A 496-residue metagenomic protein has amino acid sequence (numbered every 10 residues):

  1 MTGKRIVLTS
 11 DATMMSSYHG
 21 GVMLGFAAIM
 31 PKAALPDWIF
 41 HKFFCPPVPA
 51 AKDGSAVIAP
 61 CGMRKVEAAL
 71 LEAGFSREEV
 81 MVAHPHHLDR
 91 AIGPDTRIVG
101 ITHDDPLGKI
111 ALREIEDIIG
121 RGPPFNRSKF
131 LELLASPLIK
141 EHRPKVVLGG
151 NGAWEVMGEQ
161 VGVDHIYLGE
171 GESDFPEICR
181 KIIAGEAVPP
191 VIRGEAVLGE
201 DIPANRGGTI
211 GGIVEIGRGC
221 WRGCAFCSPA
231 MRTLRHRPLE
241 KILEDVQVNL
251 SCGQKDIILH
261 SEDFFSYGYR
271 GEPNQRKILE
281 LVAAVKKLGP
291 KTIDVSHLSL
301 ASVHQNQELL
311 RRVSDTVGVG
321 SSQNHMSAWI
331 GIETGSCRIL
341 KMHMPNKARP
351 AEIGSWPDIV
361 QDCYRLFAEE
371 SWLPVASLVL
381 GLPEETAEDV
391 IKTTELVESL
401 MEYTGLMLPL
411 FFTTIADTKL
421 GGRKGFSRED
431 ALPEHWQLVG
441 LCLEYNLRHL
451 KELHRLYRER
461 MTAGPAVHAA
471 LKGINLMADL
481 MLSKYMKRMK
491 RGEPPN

Functional and structural regions predicted by a protein language model:
T2-W38, K52, E79, I92-P94 (+2 more regions): Radical SAM enzyme core and accessory elements
K4, L8-A34, H41-S251: Acidic, low-complexity intrinsically disordered segments
L8, V248-L373, L380-L382: Conserved SAM/AdoMet-binding glycine-rich loop
H19-M23, P46-V57, G108-R127, D263-R276 (+3 more regions): Short, flexible/disordered intra-domain loops and linkers
V66-E78, L133-V146, G162, S251-C252 (+5 more regions): A structural motif corresponding to the C-terminal end of an alpha-helix and its immediate exit/capping segment
V99, L107-A111, E155, L259-G271 (+4 more regions): Flexible glycine/acidic-rich beta-alpha junction loops that bind and position SAM and/or redox cofactors in anaerobic
F130-L131, F175, L239-I242, Q275-I278 (+3 more regions): Aromatic/hydrophobic pocket-lining residues that form the small-molecule binding cavity in soluble enzyme cores
V156-G162, L309-V313, P383-S399: Catalytic cores of alpha/beta
